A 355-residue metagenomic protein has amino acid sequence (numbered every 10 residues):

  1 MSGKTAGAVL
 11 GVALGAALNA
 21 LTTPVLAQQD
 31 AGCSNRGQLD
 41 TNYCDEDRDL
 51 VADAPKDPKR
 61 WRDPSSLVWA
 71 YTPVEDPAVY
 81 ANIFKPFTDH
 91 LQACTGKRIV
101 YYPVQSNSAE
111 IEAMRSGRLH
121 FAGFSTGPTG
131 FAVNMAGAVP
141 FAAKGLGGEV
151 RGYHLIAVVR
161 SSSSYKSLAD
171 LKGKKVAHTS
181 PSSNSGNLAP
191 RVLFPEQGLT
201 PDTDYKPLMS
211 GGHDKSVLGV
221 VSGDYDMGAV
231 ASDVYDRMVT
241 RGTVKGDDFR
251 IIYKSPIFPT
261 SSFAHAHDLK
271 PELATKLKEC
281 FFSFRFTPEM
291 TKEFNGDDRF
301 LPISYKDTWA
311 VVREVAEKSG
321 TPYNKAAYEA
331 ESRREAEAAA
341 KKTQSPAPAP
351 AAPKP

Functional and structural regions predicted by a protein language model:
A13, L21-A109, E293-P355: N-terminal hydrophobic or amphipathic helices and topogenic motifs
W69-Q92, G127, G147-L218, Y225-M227 (+2 more regions): Bilobed "Venus flytrap"/periplasmic-binding protein-like clamshell domains and structurally analogous long
T72-P73, G147-I156, T243-F281, P288-V311: Periplasmic-binding protein-like
R98-Q105, T203-G212, R250-Y253: Short beta-strand-to-loop elements that line the ligand-binding cleft of bilobed periplasmic-binding protein-like
Y102-G137, Y235-T240: Pocket-flanking alpha-helical
M114-R115, L171, V220-V221, F263 (+1 more regions): Hydrophobic residues within well-ordered alpha-helices
R115-F124, G137-V139, K174-V176, V221-V230: Alpha-to-beta junction loops
A132-K144, M238-I252: Ligand-binding "clamshell"
